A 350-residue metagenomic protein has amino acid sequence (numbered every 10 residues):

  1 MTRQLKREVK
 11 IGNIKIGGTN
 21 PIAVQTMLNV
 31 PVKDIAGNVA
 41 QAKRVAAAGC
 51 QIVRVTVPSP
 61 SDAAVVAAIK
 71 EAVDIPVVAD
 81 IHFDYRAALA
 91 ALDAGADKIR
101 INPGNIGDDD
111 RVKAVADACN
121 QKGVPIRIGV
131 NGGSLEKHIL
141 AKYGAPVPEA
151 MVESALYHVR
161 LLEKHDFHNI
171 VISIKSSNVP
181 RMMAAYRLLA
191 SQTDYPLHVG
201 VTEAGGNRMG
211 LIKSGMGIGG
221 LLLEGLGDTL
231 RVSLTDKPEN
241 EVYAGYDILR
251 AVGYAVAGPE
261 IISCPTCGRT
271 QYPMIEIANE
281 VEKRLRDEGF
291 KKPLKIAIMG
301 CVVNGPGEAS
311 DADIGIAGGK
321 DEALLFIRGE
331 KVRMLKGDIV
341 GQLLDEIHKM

Functional and structural regions predicted by a protein language model:
M1-M27, K283: N-terminal amphipathic alpha-helix/helix-capping segment at the start of soluble metabolic enzymes
T19-G37, T56, I75-F83, I139-V152 (+1 more regions): Active-site mouth loops of central-metabolism enzymes
I22-L28, V53-V55, V77-I81, I99-I101 (+6 more regions): Hydrophobic faces of well-ordered beta-strands that scaffold small-molecule active sites in alpha/beta enzyme cores
V32-I35, A46-I69, R100-D108, I170-V179: Glycine-rich, proline-tolerant flexible connector loops at the mouths of alpha/beta enzymes
Q51, A94-D109, V201, E224-P238 (+1 more regions): Glycine-rich phosphate-binding active-site loops on the catalytic face of alpha/beta enzymes
P60-I81, A114-I126, Y186-L197, V281-L285: Alpha-helix-loop-beta-strand connector modules within alpha/beta enzyme cores
R86-R127: Hydrophobic or amphipathic alpha-helical targeting/insertion segments
N131-S134, I139-R286: Catalytic alpha/beta core domains of metabolic enzymes, predominantly
